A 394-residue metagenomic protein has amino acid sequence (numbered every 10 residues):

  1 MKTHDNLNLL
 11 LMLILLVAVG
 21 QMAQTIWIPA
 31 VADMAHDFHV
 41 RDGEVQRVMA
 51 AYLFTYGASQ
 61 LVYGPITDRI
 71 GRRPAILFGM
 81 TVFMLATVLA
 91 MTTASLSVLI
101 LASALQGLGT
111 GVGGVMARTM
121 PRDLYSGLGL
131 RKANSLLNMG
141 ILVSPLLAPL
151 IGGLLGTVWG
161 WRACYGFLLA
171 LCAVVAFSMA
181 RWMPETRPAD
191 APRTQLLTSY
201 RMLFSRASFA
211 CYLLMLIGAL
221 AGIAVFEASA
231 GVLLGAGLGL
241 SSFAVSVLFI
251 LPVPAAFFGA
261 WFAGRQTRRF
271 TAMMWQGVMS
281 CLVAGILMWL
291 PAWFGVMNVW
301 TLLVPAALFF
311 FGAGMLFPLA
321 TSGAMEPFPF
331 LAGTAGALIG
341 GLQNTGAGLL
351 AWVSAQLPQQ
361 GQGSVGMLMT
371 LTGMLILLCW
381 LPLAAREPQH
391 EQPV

Functional and structural regions predicted by a protein language model:
M1-T3, P184-L213: Juxtamembrane intracellular "pre-TM" segments in multi-pass secondary transporters
N8-D42, Y63, F226-G231: Extracytoplasmic
D37-H39, G71, T92-V98, G109 (+1 more regions): Helix-breaking motifs and short loop linkers at transmembrane-helix boundaries and internal kinks in secondary membrane
A58-S97: Conserved MFS/SLC helix-loop-helix module at the cytosolic interface between two early adjacent transmembrane helices
Q60-G71, F258-A272: Helix-to-loop junctions at the C-terminal end of transmembrane segments in multipass secondary transporters
V82, A86-L89, S97-L105, W300-A306: Paired small-residue
A102-V143: Cytoplasmic helix-loop-helix junction between adjacent transmembrane helices in 12-TM secondary transporters
L169-A189, W380: C-terminal membrane-cytosol helix-exit motif in multi-pass small-molecule transporters
